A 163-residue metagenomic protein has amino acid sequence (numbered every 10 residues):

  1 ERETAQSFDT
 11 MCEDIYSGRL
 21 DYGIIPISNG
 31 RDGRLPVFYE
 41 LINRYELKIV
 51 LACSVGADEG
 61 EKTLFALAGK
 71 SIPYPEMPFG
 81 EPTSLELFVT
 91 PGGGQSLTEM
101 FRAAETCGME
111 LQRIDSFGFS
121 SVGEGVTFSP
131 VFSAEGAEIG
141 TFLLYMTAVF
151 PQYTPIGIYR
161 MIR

Functional and structural regions predicted by a protein language model:
E1-R163: Domain-level signature for soluble enzymes in the chorismate/prephenate branch of the shikimate pathway
